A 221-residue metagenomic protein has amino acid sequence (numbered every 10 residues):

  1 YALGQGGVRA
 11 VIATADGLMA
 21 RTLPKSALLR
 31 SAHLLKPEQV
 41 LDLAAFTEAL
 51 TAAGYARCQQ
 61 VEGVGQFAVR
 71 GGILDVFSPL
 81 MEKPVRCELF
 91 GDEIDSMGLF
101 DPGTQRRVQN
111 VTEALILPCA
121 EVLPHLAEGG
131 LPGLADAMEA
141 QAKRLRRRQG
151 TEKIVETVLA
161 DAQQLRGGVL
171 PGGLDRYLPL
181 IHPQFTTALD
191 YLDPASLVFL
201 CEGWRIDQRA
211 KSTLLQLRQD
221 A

Functional and structural regions predicted by a protein language model:
Y1-A221: ASCE RecA-like P-loop NTPase motor cores that couple ATP hydrolysis to mechanical translocation on nucleic acids
